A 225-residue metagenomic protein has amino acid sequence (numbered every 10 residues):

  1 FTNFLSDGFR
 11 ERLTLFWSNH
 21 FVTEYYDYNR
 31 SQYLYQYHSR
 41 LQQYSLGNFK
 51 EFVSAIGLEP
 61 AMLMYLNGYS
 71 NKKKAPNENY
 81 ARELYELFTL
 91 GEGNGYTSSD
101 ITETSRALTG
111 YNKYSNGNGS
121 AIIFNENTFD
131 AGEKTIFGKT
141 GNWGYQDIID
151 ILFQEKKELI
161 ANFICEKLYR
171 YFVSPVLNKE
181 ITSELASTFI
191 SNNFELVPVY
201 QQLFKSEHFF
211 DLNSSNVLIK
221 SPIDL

Functional and structural regions predicted by a protein language model:
F1-Y44: N-terminal accessory alpha/beta regions
Y35-H38, Q42-L225: His/Asp/Glu-rich metal/cofactor-coordinating catalytic motifs and the adjacent surface-exposed loops that frame enzyme
